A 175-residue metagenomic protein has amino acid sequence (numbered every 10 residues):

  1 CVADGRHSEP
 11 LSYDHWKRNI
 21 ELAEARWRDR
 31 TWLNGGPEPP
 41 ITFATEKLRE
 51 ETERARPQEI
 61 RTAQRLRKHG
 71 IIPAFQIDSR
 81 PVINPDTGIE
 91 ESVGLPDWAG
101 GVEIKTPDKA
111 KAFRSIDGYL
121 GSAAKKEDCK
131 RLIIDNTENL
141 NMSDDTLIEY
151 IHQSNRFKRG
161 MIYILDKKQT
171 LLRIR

Functional and structural regions predicted by a protein language model:
C1-R175: Catalytic toxin/effector domains delivered as secreted proteins or via bacterial secretion systems
